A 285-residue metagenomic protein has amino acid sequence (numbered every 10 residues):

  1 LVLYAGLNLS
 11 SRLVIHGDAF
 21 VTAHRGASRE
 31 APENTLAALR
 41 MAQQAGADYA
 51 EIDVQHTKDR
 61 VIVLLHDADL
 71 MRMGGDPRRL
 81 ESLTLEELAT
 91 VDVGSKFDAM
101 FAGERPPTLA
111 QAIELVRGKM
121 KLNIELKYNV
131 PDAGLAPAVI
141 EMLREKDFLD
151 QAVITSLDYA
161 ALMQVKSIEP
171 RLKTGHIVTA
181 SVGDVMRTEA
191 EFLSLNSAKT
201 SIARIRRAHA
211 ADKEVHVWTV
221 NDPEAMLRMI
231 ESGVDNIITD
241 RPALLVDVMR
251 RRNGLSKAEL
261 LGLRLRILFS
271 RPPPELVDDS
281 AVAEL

Functional and structural regions predicted by a protein language model:
L1-L285: Phosphate-group recognition and catalysis centered on beta-loop-alpha active-site segments
